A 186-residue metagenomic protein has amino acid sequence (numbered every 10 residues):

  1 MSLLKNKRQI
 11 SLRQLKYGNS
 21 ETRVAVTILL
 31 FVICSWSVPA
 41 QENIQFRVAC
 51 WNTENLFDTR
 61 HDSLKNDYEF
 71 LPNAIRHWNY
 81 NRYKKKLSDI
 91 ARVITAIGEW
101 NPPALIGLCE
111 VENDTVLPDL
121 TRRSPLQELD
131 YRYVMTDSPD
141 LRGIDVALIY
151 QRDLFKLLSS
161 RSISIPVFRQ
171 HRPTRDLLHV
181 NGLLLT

Functional and structural regions predicted by a protein language model:
M1, D58, I97, L183-L185: Short regulatory "switch" loops immediately downstream of catalytic or recognition motifs within protein catalytic
M1-N43: Bacterial Sec-dependent N-terminal signal peptides
K5-K7, K16, K65, K84-K86 (+1 more regions): Context-gated lysine
I10, L15-G18, E69, N81 (+1 more regions): Compositionally biased, intrinsically disordered low-complexity regions enriched in proline and serine
G18, E42-Q45, N66-P72, S162 (+1 more regions): Short charge-dense sequence patches
V38-D130, V134-I144: N-terminal, active-site-proximal structural segment of metallo-dependent hydrolase catalytic domains
V111-T186: Structured beta-strand-rich core segments of catalytic domains in phosphoester-bond hydrolases
